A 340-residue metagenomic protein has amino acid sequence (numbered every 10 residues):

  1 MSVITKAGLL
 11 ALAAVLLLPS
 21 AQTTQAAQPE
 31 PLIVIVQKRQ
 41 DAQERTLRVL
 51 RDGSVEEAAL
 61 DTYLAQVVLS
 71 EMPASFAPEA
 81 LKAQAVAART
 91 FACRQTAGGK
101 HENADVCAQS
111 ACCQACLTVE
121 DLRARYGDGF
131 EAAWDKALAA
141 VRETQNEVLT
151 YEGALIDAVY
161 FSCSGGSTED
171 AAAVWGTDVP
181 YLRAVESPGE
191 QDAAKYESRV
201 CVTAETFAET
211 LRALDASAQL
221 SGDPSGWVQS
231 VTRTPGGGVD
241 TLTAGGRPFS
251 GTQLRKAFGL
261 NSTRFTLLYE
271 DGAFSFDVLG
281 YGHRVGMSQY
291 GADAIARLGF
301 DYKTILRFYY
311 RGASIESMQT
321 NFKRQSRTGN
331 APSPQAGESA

Functional and structural regions predicted by a protein language model:
M1-A340: Conserved, single-site charged/polar hotspot
